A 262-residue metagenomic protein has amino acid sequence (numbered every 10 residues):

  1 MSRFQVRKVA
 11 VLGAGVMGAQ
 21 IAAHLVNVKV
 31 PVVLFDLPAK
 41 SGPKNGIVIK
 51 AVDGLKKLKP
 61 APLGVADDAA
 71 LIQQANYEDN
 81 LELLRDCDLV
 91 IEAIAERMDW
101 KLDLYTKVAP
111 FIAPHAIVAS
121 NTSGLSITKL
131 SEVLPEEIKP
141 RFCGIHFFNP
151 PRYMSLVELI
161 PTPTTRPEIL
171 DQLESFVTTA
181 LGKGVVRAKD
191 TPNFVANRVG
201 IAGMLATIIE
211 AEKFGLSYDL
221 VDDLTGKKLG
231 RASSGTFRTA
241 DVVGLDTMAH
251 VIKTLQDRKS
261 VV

Functional and structural regions predicted by a protein language model:
M1-V262: N-terminal glycine-rich phosphate-binding loop for ADP-containing cofactors
